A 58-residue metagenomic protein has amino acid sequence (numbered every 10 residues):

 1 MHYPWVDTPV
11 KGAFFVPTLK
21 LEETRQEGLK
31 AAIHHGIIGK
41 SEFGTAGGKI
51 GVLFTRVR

Functional and structural regions predicted by a protein language model:
M1-R58: Catalytic phosphate/metal-binding cores of nucleic-acid and nucleotide-processing enzymes, i.e., regions that mediate
